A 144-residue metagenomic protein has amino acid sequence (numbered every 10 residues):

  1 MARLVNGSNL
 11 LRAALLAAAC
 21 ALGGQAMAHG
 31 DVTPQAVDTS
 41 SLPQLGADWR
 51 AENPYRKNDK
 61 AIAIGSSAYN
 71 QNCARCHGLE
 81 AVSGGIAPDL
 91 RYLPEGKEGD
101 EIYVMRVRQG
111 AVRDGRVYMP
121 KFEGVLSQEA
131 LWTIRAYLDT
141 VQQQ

Functional and structural regions predicted by a protein language model:
A2-A14: Bacterial N-terminal signal peptides that target proteins for export
G23-Q25: N-terminal signal peptide c-region/cleavage motif recognized by signal peptidases
H29-Q35, G84-R91, Q109-Q142: Axial heme c-ligation environment in periplasmic c-type cytochrome domains
P34-S67: Electrostatic cytochrome c docking/interface patches
R56, K97, V125-L126: Short, conserved sequence motifs enriched in acidic/basic residues, glycine, and aromatics that mark functional "hot
I64, G78-R108: Gly/Gly-Pro-rich "capping" loops immediately C-terminal to redox-active cysteine motifs in periplasmic/lumenal
G65, Y69-L79, M119, I134-L138: The canonical Cys-X-X-Cys-His
A68, Q143-Q144: Short sequence/structural segments immediately N-terminal
